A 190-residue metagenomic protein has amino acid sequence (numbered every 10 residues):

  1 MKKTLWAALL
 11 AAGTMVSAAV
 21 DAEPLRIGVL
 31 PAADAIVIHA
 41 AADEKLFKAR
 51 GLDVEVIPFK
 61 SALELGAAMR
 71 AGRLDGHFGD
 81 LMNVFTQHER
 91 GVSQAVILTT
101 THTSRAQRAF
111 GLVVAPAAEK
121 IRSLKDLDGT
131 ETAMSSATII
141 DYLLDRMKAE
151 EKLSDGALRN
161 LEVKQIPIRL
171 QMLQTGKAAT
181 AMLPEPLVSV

Functional and structural regions predicted by a protein language model:
M1-T4: Positively charged n-region of N-terminal signal peptides that target proteins for export
W6-S17: Bacterial N-terminal signal peptides
A18-A22: Boundary at the C-terminal end of the N-terminal hydrophobic targeting segment
E23-S154, R159-Q165, R169-M172, A179-E185: Short, glycine-/small- and polar/acidic-enriched structural segments that line small-molecule recognition paths
L187-V190: Extracellular/periplasmic bilobed ligand-binding domains
